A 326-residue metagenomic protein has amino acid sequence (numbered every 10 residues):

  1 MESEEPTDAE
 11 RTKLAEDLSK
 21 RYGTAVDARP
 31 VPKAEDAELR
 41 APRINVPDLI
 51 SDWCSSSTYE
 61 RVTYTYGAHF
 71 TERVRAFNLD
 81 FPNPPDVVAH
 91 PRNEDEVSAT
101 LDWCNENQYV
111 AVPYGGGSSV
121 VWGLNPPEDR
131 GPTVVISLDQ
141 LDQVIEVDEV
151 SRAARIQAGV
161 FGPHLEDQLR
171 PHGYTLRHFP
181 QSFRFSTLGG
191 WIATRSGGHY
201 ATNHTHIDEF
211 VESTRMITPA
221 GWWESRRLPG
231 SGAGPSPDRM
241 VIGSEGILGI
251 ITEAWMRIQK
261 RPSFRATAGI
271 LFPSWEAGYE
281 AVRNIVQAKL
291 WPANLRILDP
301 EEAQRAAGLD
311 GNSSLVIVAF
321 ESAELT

Functional and structural regions predicted by a protein language model:
M1-D102, V120-R152, P300-L309: N-terminal flexible segment immediately upstream of the FAD-binding catalytic core in FAD-dependent oxidoreductases
V46-I50, C104, A281-V286, T326: Short amphipathic alpha-helices in soluble, non-transmembrane regions that often serve as interface/regulatory elements
W53, N93, C104, G221 (+2 more regions): Residue-level signal for inorganic ion chemistry
D86-R92, M256-Q259, A266-P273, V316-E321: Short, well-ordered beta-strand elements within core beta-sheets of diverse protein domains
E96-A99, H164, E276-E280, E324-T326: Short, conserved charged micro-motifs
D142-R296: FAD-binding subdomain of flavoenzyme oxidoreductases
S274, K289, L309-T326: A conserved active-site cap/scaffold subdomain adjacent to cofactor or substrate pockets
